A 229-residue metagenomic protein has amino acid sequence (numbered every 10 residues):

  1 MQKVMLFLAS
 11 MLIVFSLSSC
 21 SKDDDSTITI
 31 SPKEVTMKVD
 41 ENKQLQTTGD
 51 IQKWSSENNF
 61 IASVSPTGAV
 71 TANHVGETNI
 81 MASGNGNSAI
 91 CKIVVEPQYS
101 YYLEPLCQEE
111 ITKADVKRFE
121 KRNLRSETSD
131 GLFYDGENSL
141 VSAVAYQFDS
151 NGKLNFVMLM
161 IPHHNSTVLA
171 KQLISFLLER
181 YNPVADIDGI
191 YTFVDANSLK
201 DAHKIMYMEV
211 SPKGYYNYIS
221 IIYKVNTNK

Functional and structural regions predicted by a protein language model:
M1-L8: Bacterial N-terminal signal peptides that target proteins for export
M11-L12: Repetitive helical segments and hydrophobic/amphipathic motifs
F15-S19: C-terminal motif of bacterial Sec signal peptides marking the signal peptidase cleavage site
S21-N42, F60, P66, N73-E77 (+2 more regions): Short helix/turn-capping signatures at newly exposed starts of structured segments
Q46-S63: Change to "...patches in solvent-exposed regions of secreted, membrane-anchored, or virion-exposed structural
V144-Q147, K204-S211: Short amphipathic beta-strand and strand-loop transition segments with alternating hydrophobic
E179-K200: Short Gly/Thr-rich strand-loop-strand
M208-K229: Short, low-complexity, Pro/Ser/Thr/Gly-rich segments in the mature regions of secreted, periplasmic
